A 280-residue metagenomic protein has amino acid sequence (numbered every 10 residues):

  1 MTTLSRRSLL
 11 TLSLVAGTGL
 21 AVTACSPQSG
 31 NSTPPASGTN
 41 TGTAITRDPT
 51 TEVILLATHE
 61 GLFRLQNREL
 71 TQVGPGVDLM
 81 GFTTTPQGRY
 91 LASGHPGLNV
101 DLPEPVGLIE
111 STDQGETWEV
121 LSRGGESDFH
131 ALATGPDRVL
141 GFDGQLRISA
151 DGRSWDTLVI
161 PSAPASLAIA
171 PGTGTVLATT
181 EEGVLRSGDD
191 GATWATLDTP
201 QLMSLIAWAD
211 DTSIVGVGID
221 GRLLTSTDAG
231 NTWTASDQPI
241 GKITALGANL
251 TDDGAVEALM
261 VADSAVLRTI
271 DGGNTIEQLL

Functional and structural regions predicted by a protein language model:
M1-G17: N-terminal secretory signal peptides and thylakoid transit peptides that target proteins across membranes
V22-A24: C-terminal motif of bacterial Sec signal peptides marking the signal peptidase cleavage site
S26-Q28: Bacterial signal peptide processing site
P35-F63, M80-G81: Beta-strand-rich domains and repeat architectures in extracellular enzymes and scaffolds, especially beta-propellers
D48-T50, T84-Q87, T134-P136, P171-T173 (+2 more regions): Residue-level detector of Asp-centered blade-edge/turn motifs that repeat once per structural unit in beta-propeller
E60-V73, L79, P105-L121, R147-V159 (+3 more regions): Asp-box/BNR beta-propeller loop motif
G76-M80, G124-D128, P161-S166, P200-S204 (+1 more regions): Short coil/turn segments at the loop-to-beta-strand junctions that recur within blades of beta-propeller repeat folds
N99-E104, T179, G218: Short, solvent-exposed loop/turn segments at conserved positions within beta-propeller repeat blades
